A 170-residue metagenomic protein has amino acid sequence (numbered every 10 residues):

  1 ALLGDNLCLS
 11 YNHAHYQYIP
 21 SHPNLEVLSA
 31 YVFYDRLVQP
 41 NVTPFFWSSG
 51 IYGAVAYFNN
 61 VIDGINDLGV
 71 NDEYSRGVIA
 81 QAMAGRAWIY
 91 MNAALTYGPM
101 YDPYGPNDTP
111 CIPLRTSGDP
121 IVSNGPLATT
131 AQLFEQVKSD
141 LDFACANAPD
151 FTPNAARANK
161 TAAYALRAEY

Functional and structural regions predicted by a protein language model:
A1-N12: Acidic, glycine-rich segments characteristic of secretory precursors and extracytoplasmic regions
L25-Y97, A128-T130, F143-P153: Conserved, well-structured interaction surfaces
I89, A168-Y170: Residue-level signature for tetratricopeptide repeat
T96-E135: Short coil/linker segments at helix-helix boundaries
R157: Aromatic-lined, polymer-binding surfaces characteristic of secreted/periplasmic polysaccharide-degrading enzymes
K160-T161: Generic helix N-cap/helix-start motif at coil->alpha-helix transitions
